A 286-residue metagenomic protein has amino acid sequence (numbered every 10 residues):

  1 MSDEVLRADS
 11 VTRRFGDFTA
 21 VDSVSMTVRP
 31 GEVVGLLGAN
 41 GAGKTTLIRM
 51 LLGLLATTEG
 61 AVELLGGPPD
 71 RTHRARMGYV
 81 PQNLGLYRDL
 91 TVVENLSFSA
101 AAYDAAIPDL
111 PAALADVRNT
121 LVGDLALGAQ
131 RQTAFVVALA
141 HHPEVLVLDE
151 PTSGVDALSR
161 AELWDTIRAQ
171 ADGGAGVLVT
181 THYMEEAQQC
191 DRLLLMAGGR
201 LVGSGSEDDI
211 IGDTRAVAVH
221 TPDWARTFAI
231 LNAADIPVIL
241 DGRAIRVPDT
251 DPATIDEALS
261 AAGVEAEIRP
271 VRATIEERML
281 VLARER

Functional and structural regions predicted by a protein language model:
L52: Helix-to-loop junction immediately C-terminal to a conserved catalytic motif
E59-H73, A112: Conserved ABC transporter NBD signature motif
L146-E150: Catalytic Walker B motif of ABC-type/P-loop ATPase nucleotide-binding domains
D165-L178, H182-D249: ABC transporter nucleotide-binding domain
T250-R286: C-terminal coupling/interaction segments
